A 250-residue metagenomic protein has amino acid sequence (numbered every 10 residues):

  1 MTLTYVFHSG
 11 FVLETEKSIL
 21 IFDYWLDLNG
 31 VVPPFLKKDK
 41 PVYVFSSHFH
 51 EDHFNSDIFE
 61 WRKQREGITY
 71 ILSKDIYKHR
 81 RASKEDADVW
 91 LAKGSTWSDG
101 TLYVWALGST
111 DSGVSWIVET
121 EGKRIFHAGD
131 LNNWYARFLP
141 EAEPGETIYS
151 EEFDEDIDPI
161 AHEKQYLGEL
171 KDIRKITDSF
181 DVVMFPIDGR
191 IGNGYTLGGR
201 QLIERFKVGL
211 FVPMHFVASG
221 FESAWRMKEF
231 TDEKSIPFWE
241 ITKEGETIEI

Functional and structural regions predicted by a protein language model:
T2, S18-I19, Y103, S115 (+1 more regions): Residues that mark the start of a beta-strand
T4-H8, R81-W97, R174, I191 (+1 more regions): Binuclear metal-ion centers of metallo-dependent hydrolases, dominated by the metallo-beta-lactamase
V6, G10-E51, S56-W61, L131-I176: Pre-active-site segment of Zn-dependent metallo-hydrolases
H8-G10, S112-S115: Short hydrophobic/aromatic beta-strand or adjacent loop that forms the aromatic wall/cage of a ligand/substrate-binding
L13-E16, D99, V118-E121: Active-site beta-strand termini and strand-to-loop segments that position acidic
I21-W25, K40-F54, Y70-D75, F126-D130 (+5 more regions): Active-site neighborhood of phospho(di)ester-bond hydrolases with catalytic His/Asp-centered motifs
D27-G30, F49-F54, Y77-R80, S95-W97 (+4 more regions): Active-site environment of divalent metal-dependent phosphoester hydrolases
P33-W97: Active-site HxH/HxHxD metal-binding segment of metal-dependent hydrolases
